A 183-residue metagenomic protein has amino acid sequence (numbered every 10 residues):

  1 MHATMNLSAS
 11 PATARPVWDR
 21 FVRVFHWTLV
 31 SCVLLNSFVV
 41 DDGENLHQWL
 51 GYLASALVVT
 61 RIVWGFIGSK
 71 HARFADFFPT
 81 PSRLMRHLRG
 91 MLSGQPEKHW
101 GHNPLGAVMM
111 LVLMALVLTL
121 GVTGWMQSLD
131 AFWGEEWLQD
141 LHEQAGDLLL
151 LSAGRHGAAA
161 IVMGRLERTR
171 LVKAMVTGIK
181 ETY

Functional and structural regions predicted by a protein language model:
M1-Y183: Membrane-embedded alpha-helical bundles that constitute the cytochrome b-like, heme-associated redox core of multi-pass
